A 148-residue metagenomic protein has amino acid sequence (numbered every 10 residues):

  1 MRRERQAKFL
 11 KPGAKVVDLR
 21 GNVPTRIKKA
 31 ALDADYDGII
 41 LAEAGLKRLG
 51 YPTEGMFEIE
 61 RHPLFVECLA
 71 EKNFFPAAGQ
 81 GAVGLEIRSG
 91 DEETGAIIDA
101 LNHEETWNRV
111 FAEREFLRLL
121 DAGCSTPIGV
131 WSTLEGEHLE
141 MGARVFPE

Functional and structural regions predicted by a protein language model:
R2-E4, F9-E148: Small-molecule-sensing regulatory modules
